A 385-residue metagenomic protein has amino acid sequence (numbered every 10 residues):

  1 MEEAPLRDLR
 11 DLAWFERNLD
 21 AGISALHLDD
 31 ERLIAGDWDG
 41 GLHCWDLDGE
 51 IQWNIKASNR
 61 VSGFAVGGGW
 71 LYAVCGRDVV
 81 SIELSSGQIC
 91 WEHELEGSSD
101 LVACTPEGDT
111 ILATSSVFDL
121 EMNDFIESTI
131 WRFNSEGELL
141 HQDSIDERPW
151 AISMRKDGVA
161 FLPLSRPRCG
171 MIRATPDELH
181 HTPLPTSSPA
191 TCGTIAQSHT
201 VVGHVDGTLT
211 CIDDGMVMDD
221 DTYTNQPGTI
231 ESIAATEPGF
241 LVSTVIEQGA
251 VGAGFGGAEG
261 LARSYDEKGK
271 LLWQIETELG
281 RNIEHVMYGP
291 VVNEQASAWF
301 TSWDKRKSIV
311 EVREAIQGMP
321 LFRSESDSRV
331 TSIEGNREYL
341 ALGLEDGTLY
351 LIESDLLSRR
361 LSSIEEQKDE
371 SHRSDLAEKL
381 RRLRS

Functional and structural regions predicted by a protein language model:
M1-A21, D48-E50: A short helix->beta-strand "capping" segment at the edge of beta-propeller domains
A13-H43, K56-S62: Beta-strand-rich domains and repeat architectures in extracellular enzymes and scaffolds, especially beta-propellers
A21-H27, N59-G68, E96-E107, I145-K156 (+5 more regions): Repeated scaffold domains used in trafficking and secretory/extracellular systems, primarily beta-propellers
D39, R77, S116-F118, S165-R166 (+5 more regions): Residue-level signature of beta-propeller blades and closely related beta-rich strand-turn architectures in secreted
H43, V80-S81, W131, C169-I172 (+4 more regions): WD40 beta-propeller blade core
D46-G49, E83-G87, F133-E138, A174-D177 (+4 more regions): Short loop/turn segments that connect beta-strands within beta-propeller blades
V74, L120-E127, L164-P167, G249-E259 (+1 more regions): Short, solvent-exposed loop/turn segments at conserved positions within beta-propeller repeat blades
S326-S385: Blade-level signature of beta-propeller repeat domains, shared across WD40, Kelch, NHL, RCC1 and BNR/Asp-box propellers
